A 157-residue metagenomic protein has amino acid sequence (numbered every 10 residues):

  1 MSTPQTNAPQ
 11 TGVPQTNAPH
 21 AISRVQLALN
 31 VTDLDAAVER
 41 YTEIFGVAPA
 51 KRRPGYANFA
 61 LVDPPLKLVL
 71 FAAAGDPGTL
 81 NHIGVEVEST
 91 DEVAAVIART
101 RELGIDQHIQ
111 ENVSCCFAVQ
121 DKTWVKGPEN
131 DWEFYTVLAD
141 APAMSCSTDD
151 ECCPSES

Functional and structural regions predicted by a protein language model:
S2-P9, V13-N17, L103-S157: Vicinal oxygen chelate
P19-I22, A28-K67: Core segments of cupin and vicinal oxygen chelate
R24-T32, A60, G75-E102, V119-G127: Vicinal oxygen chelate
E39, A98-Q107: Short, positively charged
G46-K51, E88, E111-C115: Short linear motifs in intrinsically disordered
A48-N81, V125-K126, D131-L138: Conserved short beta-strand elements that form part of the metal-binding/catalytic scaffold of enzyme active sites
K67, D91-V93, P142: Residue-level signal for secondary-structure boundary sites
A73, E86-T90, N112, Y135-V137: Beta-hairpin (beta-strand-turn-beta-strand) motif
